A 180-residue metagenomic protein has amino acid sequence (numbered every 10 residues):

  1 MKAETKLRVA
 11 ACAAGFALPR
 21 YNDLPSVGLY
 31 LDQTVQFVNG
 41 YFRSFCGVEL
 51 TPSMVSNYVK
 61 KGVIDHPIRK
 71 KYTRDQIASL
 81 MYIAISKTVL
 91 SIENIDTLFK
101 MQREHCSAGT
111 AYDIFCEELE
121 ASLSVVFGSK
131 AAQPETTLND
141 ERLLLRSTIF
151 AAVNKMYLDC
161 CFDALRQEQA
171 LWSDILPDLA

Functional and structural regions predicted by a protein language model:
M1-R103: Basic helix-turn-helix/winged-helix DNA-binding cores and closely related short helical interaction motifs
L98-M101, H105-A180: Intrinsically disordered, low-complexity, charge-dense segments enriched in Lys/Arg and Glu/Asp interspersed
